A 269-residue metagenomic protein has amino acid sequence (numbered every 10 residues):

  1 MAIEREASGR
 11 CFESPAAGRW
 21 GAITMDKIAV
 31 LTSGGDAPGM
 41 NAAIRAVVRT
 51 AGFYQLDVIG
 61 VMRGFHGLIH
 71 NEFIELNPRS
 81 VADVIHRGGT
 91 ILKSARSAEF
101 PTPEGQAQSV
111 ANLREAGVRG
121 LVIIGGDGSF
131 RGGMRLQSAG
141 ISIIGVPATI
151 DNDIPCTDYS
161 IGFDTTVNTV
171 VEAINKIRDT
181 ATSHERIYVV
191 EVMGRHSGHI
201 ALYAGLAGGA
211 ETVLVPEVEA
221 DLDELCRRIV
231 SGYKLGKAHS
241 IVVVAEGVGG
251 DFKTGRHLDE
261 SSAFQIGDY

Functional and structural regions predicted by a protein language model:
M25-I69: N-terminal phosphate-binding or glycine-rich loops at protein starts, especially the Walker A/P-loop of NTPases
K27-G34, T90-A95, R119-I123, Y188-E191 (+1 more regions): Short glycine-rich or small-residue beta-strand-to-loop segments that form or flank ligand, phosphate, metal/Fe-S
S33-D36, L56, V61-G67, R96-S97 (+5 more regions): Short, ordered loop/turn segments at secondary-structure junctions
L68-I123, G128-S129, I161-A173: Glycine-rich oxoanion-binding loops at beta->alpha junctions
N112, I123-G125, R131, R135 (+3 more regions): Accessory alpha-helical/coil subdomains and C-terminal extensions that flank or cap enzyme catalytic cores
